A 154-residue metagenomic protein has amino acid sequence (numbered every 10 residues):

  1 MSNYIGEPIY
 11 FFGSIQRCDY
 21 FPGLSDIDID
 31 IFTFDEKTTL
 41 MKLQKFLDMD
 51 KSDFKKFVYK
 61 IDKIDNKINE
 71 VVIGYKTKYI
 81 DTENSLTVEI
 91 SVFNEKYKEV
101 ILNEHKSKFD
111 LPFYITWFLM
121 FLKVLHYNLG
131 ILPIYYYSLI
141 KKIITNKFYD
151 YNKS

Functional and structural regions predicted by a protein language model:
M1-S2, Q16-L24, T33-S154: Catalytic core of pol beta-like nucleotidyltransferases
G6-Q16: Short gly/ser-rich loop at a beta-strand->alpha-helix junction or flexible surface loop bordering the NTP-binding
Y10, D30-F32: Short, conserved beta-strand segments within well-ordered enzyme catalytic domains that often line or immediately flank
D26-D28: Acidic Asp/Glu-based divalent-cation binding sites
